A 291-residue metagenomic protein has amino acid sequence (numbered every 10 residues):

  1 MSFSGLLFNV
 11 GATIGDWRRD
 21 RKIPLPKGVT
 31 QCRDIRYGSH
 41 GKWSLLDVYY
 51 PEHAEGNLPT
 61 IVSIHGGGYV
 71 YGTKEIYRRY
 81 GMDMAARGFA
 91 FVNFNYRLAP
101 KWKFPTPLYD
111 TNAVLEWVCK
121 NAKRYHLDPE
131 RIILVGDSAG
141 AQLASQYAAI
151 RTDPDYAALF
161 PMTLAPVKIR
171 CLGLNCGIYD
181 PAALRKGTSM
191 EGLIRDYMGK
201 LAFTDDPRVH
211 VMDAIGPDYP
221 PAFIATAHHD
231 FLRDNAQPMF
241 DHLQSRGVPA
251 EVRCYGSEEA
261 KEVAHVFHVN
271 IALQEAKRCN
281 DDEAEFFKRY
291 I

Functional and structural regions predicted by a protein language model:
M1-I291: Alpha/beta-hydrolase superfamily serine-hydrolase fold, recognizing
